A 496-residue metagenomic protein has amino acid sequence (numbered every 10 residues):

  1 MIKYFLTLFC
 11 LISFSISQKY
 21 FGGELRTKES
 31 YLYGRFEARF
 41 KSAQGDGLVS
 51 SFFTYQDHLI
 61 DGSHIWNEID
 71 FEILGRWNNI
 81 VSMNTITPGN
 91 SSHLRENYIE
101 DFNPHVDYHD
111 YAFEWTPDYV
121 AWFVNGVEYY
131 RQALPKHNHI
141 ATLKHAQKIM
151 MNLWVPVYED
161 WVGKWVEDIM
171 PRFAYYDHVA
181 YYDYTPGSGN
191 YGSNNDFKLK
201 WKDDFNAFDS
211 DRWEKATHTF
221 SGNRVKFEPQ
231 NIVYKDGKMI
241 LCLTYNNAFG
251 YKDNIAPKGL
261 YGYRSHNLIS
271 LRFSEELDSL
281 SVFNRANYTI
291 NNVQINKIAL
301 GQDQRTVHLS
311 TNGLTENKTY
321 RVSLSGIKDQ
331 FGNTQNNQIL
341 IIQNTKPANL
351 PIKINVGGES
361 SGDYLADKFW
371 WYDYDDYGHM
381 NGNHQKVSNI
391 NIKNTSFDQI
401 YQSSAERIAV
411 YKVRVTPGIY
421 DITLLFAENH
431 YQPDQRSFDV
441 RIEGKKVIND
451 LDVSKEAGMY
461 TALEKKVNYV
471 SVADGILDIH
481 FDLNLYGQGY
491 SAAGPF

Functional and structural regions predicted by a protein language model:
I2-S13: Sec-dependent N-terminal signal peptides
Q18-A256: GH16 jelly-roll
G23-K28, E96-F102, N138-I140, K297-I298 (+5 more regions): Beta-strand-rich interaction surfaces with strong enrichment in secreted/lumenal proteins
H105-V106, S265, E316, T416-P417 (+1 more regions): Surface-exposed loops/turns
V124-G126, N291-N292, I442-K445: Short strand-turn-strand beta-turns centered on an Asx-Gly dipeptide
W201-A207, S265-S281, T311, L324 (+3 more regions): A short glycine/threonine-centered beta-strand motif
H266-A299, V322-K328, Q338-Q343: Short, surface-exposed alpha-helix to beta-strand junction/turn motifs within ectodomains of secreted and cell-envelope
T306, T319-S323, K328, L340-F496: Compositionally biased, intrinsically disordered or flexible polar/acidic segments
